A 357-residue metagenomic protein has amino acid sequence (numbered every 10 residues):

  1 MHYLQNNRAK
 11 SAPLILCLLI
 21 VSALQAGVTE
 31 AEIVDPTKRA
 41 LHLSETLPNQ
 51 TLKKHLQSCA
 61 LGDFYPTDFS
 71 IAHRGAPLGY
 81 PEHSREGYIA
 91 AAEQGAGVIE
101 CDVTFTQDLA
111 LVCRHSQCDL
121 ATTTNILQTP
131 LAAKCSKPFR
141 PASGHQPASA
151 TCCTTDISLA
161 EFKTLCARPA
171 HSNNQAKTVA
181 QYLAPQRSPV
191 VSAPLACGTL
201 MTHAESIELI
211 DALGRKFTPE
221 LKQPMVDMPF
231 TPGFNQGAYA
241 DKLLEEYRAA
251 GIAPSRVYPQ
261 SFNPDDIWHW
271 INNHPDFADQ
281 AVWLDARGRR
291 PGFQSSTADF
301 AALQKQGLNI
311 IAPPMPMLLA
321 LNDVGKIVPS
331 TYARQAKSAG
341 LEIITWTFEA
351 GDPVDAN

Functional and structural regions predicted by a protein language model:
H2-L14: Bacterial N-terminal signal peptides that target proteins for export
Y3-Q5, I20, V34: Coiled-coil-like amphipathic alpha-helices with heptad-repeat character
P13-A23: Bacterial N-terminal signal peptides
G27-N357: Phosphate-group recognition and catalysis centered on beta-loop-alpha active-site segments
